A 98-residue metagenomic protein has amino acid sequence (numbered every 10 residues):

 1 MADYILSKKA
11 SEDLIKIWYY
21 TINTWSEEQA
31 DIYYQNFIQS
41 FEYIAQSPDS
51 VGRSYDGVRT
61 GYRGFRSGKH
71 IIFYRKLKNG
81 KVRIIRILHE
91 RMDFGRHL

Functional and structural regions predicted by a protein language model:
M1-N36: Arg/Lys-rich, positively charged N-terminal/basic patches that mediate binding to nucleic acids
K8, K69, H89: Residues that line or immediately flank small-molecule/substrate-binding pockets and catalytic motifs
I38-E42: Compact soluble domain cores
A45-P48: Short proline/glycine- and basic residue-enriched helix-capping loop/turn segments at helix->loop/beta transitions
S50-N79: Basic/aromatic recognition patch in beta-strand/loop cores that engages polyanionic ligands
I72-L98: Enriched for short, Lys/Arg-rich terminal
